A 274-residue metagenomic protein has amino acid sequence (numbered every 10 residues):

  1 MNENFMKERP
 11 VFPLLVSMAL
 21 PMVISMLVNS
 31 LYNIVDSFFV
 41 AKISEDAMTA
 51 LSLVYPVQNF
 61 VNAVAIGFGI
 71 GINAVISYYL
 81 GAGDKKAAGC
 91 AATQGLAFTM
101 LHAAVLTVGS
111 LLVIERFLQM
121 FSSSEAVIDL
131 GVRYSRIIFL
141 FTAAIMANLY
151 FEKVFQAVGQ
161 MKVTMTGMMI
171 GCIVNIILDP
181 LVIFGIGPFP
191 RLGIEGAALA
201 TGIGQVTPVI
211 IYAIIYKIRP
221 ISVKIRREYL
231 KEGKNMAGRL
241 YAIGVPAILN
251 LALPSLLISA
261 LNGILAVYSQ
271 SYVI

Functional and structural regions predicted by a protein language model:
M1-A19, I76-A143, F189-V245: Short alpha-helical transmembrane segments in multi-pass integral membrane proteins
M18-M22, N59, T99, I138 (+7 more regions): Residue-level signature of transmembrane alpha-helical cores of multipass secondary-active transporters and flippases
L27, L31-T49, L118-E125, L181-L192 (+1 more regions): Helix-terminus/linker motif at the lipid-water interface of multi-pass membrane proteins
E45-P56, G131, S135, A198 (+1 more regions): Small-residue hotspots at the loop-to-helix junctions and early N-terminal turns of transmembrane alpha-helices
M48-V108, I145-T164, L257, N262-A266 (+1 more regions): Small-residue-rich hydrophobic transmembrane alpha-helices
F60-A63, N175-P180, V209-A213: Hydrophobic transmembrane alpha-helices of multi-pass small-molecule transporters
T99, V154-L181, A198-G202: Alpha-helical transmembrane segments of multi-pass membrane transporters/permeases
S110, K153, D179, I183 (+2 more regions): Structural signal for membrane-spanning alpha-helices in multi-pass inner-membrane proteins, emphasizing helix cores
